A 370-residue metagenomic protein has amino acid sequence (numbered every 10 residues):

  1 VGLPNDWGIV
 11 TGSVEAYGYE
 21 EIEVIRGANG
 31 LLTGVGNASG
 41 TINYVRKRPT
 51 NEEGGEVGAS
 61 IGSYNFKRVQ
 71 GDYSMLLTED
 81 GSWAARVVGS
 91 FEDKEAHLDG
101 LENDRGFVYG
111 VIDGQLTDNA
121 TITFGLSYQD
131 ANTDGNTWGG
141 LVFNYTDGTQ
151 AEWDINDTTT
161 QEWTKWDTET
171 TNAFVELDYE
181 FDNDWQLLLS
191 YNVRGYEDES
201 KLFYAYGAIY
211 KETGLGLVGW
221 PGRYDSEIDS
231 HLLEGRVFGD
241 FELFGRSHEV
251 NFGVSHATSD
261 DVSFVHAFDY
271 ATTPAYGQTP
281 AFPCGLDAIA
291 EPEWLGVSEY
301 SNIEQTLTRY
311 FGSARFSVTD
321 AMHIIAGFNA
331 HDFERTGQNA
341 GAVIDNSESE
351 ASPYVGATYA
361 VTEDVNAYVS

Functional and structural regions predicted by a protein language model:
G2-R26, Y44-R46, A151: Short acidic/polar hinge/loop motifs at secondary-structure boundaries that mediate gating or recognition
S13, I61-S63, D99-D104, T164-E169 (+3 more regions): Replace "Gram-negative outer membrane beta-barrel proteins" with "bacterial and organellar outer membrane beta-barrel
Y17-E20, L31-V108, L116-A120, T171: Outer-membrane beta-barrel translocator/receptor signature
G40, E53-G55, K67-G71, G106-G110 (+4 more regions): Hydrophobic, lipid-facing positions within transmembrane beta-strands of outer-membrane proteins
V57-I61, V87-D93, F124-D130, L189-G195 (+3 more regions): Transmembrane beta-barrel strands of outer-membrane/channel proteins
T78-D80, Q115-N119, D182-D184, F238 (+3 more regions): Outer-membrane beta-barrel channels and translocator barrels
E92-A96, Y109-E180, G195-I228, T272-E299 (+2 more regions): Acidic/polar loop-and-plug regions of large Gram-negative outer-membrane beta-barrel proteins
D113-T117, I228, S247-S259, S301-S370: Structural signature of Gram-negative outer-membrane beta-barrels, strongest in the C-terminal barrel of TonB-dependent
